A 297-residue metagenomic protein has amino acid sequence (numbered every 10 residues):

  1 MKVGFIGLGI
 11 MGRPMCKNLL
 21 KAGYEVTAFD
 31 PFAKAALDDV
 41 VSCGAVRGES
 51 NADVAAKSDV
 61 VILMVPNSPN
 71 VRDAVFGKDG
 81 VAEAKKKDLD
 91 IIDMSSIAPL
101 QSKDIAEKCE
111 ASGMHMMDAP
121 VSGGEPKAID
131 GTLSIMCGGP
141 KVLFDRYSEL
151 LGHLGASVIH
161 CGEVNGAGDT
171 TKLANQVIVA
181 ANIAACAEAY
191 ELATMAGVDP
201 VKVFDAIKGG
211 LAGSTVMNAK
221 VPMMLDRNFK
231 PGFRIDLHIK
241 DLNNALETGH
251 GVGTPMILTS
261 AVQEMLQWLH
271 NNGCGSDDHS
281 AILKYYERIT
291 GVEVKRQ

Functional and structural regions predicted by a protein language model:
M1-A56, V60-L63, L89: NAD(P)+-binding Rossmann beta1-loop-alpha1 motif at the extreme N-terminus of oxidoreductases
L8, I97-Q176: Rossmann-fold dinucleotide-binding core
V26, R47, M116-M117, V158 (+2 more regions): Hydrophobic beta-strand scaffold residues
N51-A56, V60, S68-S134: Rossmann-like NAD(P)(H) cofactor-binding subdomain of soluble oxidoreductases
D130-G131, I135-G138, I159, N165-A196 (+2 more regions): Active-site-proximal catalytic alpha-helix in oxidoreductases
L150, D199-K208, S260-E264: Beta-strand segments within the central parallel beta-sheet cores of soluble alpha/beta enzyme folds
D169, I178, G213-T215, A219-H279 (+1 more regions): Interdomain hinge/lid region at the active-site interface of Rossmann-like NAD(P)-dependent oxidoreductases
